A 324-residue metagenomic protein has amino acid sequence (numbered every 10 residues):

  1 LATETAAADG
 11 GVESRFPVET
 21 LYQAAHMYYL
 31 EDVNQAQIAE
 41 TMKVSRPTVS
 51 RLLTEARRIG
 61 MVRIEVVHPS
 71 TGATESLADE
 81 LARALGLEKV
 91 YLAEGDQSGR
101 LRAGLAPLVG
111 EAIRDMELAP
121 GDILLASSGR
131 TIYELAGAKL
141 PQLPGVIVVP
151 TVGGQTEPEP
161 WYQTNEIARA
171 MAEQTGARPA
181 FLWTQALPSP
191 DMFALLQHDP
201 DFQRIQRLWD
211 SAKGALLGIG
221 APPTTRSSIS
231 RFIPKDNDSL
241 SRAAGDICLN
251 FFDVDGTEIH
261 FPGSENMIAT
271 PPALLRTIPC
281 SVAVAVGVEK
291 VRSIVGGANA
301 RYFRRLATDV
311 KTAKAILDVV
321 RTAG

Functional and structural regions predicted by a protein language model:
A2-A25, Y29-I38, K43, T48-T54 (+2 more regions): Conserved phosphate- and dinucleotide-binding cores of soluble alpha/beta proteins, encompassing both enzyme active
V12-R15, R51-I123, A136-P144, T156-W161: HTH-adjacent hinge/linker in prokaryotic transcriptional regulators
Y91, V149, A180: General small-molecule cofactor/ligand-binding pocket signal
E94, L125-T131, V286: Glycine-rich beta-strand-to-loop/alpha-helix junction loops that act as flexible
A119-I123, L143-G145, A212, I278 (+1 more regions): A general structural motif
L125-S127, T151, L182, V284: Structural motif
T131-Q142, S227-K235: Short Gly/Thr/Asp-enriched flexible loops that form oxyanion-binding sites at enzyme active sites
I147-Q155: Catalytic or ion-translocation cores adjacent to nucleophile or general acid/base/metal-coordination motifs in diverse
